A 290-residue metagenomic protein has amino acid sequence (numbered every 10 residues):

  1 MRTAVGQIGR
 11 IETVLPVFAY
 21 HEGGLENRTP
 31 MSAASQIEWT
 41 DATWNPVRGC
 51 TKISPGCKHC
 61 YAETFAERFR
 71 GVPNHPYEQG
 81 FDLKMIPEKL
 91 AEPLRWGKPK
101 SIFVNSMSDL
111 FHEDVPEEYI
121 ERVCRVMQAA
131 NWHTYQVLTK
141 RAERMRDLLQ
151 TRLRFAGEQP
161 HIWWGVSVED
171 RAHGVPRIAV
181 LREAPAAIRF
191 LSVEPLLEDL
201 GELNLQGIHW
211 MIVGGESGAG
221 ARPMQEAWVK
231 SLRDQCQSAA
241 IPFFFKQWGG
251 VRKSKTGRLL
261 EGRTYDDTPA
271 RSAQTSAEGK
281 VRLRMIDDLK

Functional and structural regions predicted by a protein language model:
R2-G6, E12-K52, F69-R70, A186 (+2 more regions): Auxiliary Fe-S-binding modules of radical SAM enzymes
T3-Q7, C57, L181: Positively charged, hydrophobic/aromatic-enriched amphipathic segments
F18, G24-F103, D109: N-terminal [4Fe-4S]-dependent radical SAM core
E63-A66, E143, A187, G249: A very general structural signal that marks isolated residues within well-ordered alpha-helical segments
F81, F103, F111, L260-E261 (+1 more regions): Aromatic-residue hotspot detector
M85-P242: Conserved AdoMet/S-adenosylmethionine-binding subsite of the radical SAM
